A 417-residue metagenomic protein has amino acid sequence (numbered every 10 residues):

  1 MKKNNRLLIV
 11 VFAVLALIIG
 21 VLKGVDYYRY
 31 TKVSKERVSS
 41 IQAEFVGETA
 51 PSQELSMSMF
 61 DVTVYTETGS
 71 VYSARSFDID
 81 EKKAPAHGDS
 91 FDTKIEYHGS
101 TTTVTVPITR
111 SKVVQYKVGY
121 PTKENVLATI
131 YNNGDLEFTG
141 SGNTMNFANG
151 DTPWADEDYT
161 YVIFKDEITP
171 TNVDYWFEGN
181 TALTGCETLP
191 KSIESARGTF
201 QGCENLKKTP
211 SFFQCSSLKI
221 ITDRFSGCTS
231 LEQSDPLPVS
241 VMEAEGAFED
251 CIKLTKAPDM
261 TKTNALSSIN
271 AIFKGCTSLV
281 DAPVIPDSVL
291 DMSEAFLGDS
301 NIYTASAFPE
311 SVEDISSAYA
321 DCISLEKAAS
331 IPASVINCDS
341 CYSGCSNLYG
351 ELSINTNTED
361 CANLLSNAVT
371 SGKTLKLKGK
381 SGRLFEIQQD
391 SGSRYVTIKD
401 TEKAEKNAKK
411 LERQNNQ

Functional and structural regions predicted by a protein language model:
M1-V14: N-terminal Sec-pathway targeting helices
V21-S34: Sec-dependent signal peptide cleavage junction
S34-V71: Solvent-exposed, low-complexity, repeat-rich "mucin-like" stalks and linkers
G47-E48, G69-V104, I108-R110: Serine/threonine-rich, repeat-prone extracellular segments and beta-strand-based repeat modules of secreted/surface
E81, D135-G142, E157-T171, T181-S195 (+10 more regions): Structural signature of tandem-repeat unit edges
V113-Y161: N-terminal segments that cap or nucleate solenoid repeat domains
